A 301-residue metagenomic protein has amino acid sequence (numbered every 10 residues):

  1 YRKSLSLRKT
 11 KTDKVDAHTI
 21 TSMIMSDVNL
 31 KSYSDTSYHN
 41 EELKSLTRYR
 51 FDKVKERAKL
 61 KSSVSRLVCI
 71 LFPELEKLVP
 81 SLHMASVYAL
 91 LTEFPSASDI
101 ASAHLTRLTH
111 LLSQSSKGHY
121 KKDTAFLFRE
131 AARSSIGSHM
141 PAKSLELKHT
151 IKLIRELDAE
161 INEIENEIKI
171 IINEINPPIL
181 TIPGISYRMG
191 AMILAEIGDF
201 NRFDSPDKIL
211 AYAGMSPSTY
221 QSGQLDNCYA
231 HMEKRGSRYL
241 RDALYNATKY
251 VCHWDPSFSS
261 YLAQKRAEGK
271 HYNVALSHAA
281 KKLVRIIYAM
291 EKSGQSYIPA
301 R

Functional and structural regions predicted by a protein language model:
Y1-R301: A detector of single, family-specific signature residues that are central to catalytic or substrate-handling motifs
